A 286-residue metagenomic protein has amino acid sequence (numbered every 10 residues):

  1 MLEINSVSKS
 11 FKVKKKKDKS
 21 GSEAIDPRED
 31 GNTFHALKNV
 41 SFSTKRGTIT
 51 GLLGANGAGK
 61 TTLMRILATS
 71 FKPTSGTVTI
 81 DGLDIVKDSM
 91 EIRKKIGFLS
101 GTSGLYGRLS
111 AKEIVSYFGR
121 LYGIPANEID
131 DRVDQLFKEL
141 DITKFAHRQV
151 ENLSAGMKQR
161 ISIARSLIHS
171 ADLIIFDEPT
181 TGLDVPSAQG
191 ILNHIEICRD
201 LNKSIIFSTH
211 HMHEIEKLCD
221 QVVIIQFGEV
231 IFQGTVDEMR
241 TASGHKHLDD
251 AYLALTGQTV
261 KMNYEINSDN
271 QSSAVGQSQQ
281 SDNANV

Functional and structural regions predicted by a protein language model:
K19-A24, S116, R120, N127-F145: Conserved ABC ATPase "signature" region
G76-K87, I92: Conserved ABC transporter NBD signature motif
Q149-L153: Conserved ABC ATPase signature
I174-E178: Catalytic Walker B motif of ABC-type/P-loop ATPase nucleotide-binding domains
Q233-G234: ABC ATPase "signature
